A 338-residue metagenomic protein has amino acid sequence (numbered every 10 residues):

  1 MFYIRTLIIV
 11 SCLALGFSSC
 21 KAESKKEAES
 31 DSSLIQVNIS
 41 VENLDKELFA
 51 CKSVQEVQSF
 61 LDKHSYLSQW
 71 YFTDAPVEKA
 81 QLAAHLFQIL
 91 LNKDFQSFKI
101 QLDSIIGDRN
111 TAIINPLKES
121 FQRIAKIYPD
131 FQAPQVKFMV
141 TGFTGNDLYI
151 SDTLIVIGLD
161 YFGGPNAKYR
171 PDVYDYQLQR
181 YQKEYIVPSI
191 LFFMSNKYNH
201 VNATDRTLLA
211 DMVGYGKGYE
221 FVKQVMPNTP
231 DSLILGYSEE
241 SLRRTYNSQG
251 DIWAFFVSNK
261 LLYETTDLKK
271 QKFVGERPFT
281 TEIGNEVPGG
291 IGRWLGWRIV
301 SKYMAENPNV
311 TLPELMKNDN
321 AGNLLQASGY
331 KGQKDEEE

Functional and structural regions predicted by a protein language model:
M1-L7: Bacterial N-terminal signal peptides that target proteins for export
G16-S19: C-terminal motif of bacterial Sec signal peptides marking the signal peptidase cleavage site
K21-N92: N-terminal mature-domain "stem" immediately C-terminal to a signal peptide or N-terminal signal-anchor/transmembrane
N43, P116-E119, R123, G216 (+4 more regions): Extracytoplasmic/secreted proteins, especially bacterial periplasmic and envelope-associated proteins
F49, A125-P129, V222-P230, V257-L261 (+1 more regions): Sec-exported extracytoplasmic/periplasmic mature domains
A84-L242: Acidic/His-rich structured neighborhood in mature extracellular/periplasmic domains
Y219-T280: Acidic/His/Gly-enriched intrinsically disordered linker/tail segments that often contain short helix/coil "MoRF-like"
E264-E338: C-terminal soluble interaction/assembly domains
